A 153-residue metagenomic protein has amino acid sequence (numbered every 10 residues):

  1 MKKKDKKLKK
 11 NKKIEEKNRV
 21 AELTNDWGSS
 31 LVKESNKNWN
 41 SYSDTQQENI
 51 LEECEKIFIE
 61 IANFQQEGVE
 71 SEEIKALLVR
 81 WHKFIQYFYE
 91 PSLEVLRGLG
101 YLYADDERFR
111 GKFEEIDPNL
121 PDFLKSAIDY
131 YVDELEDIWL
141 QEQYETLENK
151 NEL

Functional and structural regions predicted by a protein language model:
M1-L153: Amphipathic alpha-helical "stalk" segments
